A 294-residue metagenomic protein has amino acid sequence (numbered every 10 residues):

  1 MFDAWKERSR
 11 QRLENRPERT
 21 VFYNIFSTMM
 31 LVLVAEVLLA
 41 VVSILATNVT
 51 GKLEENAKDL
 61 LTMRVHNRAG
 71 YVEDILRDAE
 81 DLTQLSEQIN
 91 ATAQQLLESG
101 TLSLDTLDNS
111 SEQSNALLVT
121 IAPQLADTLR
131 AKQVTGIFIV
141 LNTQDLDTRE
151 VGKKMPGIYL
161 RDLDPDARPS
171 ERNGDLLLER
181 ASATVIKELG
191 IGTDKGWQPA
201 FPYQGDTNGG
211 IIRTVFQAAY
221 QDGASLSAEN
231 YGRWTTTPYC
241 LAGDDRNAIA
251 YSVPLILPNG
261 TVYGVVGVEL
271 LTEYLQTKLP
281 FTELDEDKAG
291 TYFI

Functional and structural regions predicted by a protein language model:
M1-V21: Non-catalytic regulatory/interaction regions at protein termini and inter-domain linkers
E18-A116, Q133-T135: Juxtamembrane extracytoplasmic/periplasmic/luminal helical "stalk" adjacent to the first N-terminal
E112-P123, G209-Q217: Well-ordered, non-membrane alpha-helical segments in soluble/globular domains
V119-E150, I294: Extracytoplasmic ligand-binding sensor domains of the Cache superfamily
T120-L125, V265, E269-I294: Solvent-exposed, extracytoplasmic
K132-G136, E229-N230, G264, G290: Loop/turn elements at helix/coil->beta-strand transitions in domains of secreted/extracellular proteins
L141-A200: GAF sensory/regulatory domain recognition with acknowledged cross-activation on helical regulatory dimers
R180-E269: Extracytoplasmic/periplasmic ligand-binding sensor regions of membrane-associated signaling proteins
